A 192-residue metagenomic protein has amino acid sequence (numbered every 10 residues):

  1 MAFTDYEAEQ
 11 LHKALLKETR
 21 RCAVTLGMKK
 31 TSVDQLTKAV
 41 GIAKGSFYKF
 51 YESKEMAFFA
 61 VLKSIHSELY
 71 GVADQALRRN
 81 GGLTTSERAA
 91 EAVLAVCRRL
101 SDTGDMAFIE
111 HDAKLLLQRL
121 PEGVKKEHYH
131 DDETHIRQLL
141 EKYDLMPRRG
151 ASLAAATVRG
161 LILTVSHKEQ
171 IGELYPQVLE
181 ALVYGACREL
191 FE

Functional and structural regions predicted by a protein language model:
M1-L26, V33-A39: Basic, helix-initiating cap at the start of DNA-binding domains
E9-K17, K30, F50-D74: An amphipathic alpha-helix adjacent to DNA-recognition modules
C22-M56, A60: Helix-turn-helix
A60, D74-D102: Hydrophobic alpha-helical connector segments
S67-Y70, D102, L117-L145, R149-A156: Amphipathic alpha-helical packing segments from all-alpha helical-bundle domains
D74-A76, I109-R119: Short linear capping/connector segments at secondary-structure termini
D105-H111, R148-R149: Short, hydrophobic secondary-structure boundary micro-motifs
E141-A186: Hydrophobic/aromatic-rich alpha-helical bundle segments in the mid-to-C-terminal region
